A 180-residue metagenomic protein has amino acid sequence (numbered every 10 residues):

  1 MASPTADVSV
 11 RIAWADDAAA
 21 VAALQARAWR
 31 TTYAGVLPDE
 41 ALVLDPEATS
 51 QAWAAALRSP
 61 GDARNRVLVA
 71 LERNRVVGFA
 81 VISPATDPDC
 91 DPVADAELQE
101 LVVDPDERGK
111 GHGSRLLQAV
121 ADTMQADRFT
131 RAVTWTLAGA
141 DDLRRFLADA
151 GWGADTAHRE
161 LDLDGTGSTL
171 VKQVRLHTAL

Functional and structural regions predicted by a protein language model:
S3, I12-D16, A23-P105, S114-A119 (+4 more regions): Acetyl-CoA-dependent GNAT
D7-S9: Extreme N-terminal starter segment of soluble prokaryotic enzymes
A20, E97, R131, D142: Amphipathic alpha-helical recognition patches that constitute DNA-binding helices
D104-D106, K110, A138-G139: Active-site acidic-Proline motif in GNAT/NAT acetyltransferases
G111, R128, G151: Short glycine-rich hinge loops at helix-strand junctions in the catalytic core of two-component histidine kinases
L116, A140-L143: Conserved short alpha-helix immediately C-terminal to the canonical SAM/SAH-binding motif I of Rossmann-like
M124-T136: Conserved GNAT acetyl-CoA-binding A-motif
V133-T136, R144, A148-K172: Conserved catalytic-core motifs of GNAT/GCN5-like acyltransferases
